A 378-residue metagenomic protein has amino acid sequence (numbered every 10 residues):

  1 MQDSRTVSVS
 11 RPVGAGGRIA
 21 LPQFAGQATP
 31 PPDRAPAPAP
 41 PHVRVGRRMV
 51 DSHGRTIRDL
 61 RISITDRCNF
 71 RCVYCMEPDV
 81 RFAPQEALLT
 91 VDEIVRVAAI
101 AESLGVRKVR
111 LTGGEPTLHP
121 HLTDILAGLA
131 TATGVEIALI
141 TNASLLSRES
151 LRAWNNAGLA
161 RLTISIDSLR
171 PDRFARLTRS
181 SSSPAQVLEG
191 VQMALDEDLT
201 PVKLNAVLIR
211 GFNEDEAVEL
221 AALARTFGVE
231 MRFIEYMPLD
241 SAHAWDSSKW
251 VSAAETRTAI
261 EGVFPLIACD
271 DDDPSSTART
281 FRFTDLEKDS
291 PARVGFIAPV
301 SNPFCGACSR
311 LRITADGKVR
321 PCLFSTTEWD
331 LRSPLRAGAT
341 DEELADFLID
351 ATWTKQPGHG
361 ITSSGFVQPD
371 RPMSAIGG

Functional and structural regions predicted by a protein language model:
M1-R61, R67, R71, T258-C269 (+1 more regions): Flexible, acidic/Gly-rich N-terminal and inter-domain linker regions that tether and position cofactor-handling modules
F24-A25, P30-E136: Conserved alpha-helical substructure of the radical SAM core
P40-H42, R279-G295, D346-G360, S364-F366: Short, positively charged
R71, C75, E149, D172 (+3 more regions): Residues that scaffold the ATP/ADP-binding catalytic core of kinase and kinase-like folds
V80-P84, R148, R170-T178, D240-A244 (+1 more regions): A short acidic, helix-capping loop that chelates divalent metal ions and anchors anionic groups
V91-R110, E115-I234: Radical SAM/AdoMet-radical enzyme domain recognition
D172, P184-L188, Q192, D196-R293 (+2 more regions): Radical SAM enzyme [4Fe-4S]-AdoMet core and its adjacent flexible, acidic and glycine-rich loops/tails across
P303-G378: Flexible mid-to-C-terminal extensions adjoining Fe-S/redox cofactors in radical SAM and related proteins
